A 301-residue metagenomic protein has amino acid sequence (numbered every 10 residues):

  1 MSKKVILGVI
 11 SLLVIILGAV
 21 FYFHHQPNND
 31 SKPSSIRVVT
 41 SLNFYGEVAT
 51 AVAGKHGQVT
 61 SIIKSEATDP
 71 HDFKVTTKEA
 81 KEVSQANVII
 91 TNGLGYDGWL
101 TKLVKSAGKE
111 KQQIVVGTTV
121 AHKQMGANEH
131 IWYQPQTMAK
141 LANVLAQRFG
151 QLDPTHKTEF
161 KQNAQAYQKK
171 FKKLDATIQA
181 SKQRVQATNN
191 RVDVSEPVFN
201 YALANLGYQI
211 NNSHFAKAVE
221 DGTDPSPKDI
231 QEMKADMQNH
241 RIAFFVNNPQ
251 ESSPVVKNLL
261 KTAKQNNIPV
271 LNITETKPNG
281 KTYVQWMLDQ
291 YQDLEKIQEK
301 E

Functional and structural regions predicted by a protein language model:
S2-E301: Extracytoplasmic metal-acquisition and chelation regions
